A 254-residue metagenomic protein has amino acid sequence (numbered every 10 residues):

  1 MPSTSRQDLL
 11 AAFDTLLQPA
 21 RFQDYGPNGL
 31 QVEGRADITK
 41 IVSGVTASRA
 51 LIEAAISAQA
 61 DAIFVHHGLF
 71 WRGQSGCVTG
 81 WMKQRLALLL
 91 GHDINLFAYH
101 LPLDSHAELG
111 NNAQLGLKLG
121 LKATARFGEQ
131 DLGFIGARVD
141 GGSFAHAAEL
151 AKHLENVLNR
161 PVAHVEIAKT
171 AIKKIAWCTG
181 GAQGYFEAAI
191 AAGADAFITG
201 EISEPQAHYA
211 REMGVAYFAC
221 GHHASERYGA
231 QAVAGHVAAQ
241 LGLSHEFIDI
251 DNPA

Functional and structural regions predicted by a protein language model:
M1-A254: Active-site catalytic microenvironments in core metabolic enzymes, especially phosphate/sugar-handling
